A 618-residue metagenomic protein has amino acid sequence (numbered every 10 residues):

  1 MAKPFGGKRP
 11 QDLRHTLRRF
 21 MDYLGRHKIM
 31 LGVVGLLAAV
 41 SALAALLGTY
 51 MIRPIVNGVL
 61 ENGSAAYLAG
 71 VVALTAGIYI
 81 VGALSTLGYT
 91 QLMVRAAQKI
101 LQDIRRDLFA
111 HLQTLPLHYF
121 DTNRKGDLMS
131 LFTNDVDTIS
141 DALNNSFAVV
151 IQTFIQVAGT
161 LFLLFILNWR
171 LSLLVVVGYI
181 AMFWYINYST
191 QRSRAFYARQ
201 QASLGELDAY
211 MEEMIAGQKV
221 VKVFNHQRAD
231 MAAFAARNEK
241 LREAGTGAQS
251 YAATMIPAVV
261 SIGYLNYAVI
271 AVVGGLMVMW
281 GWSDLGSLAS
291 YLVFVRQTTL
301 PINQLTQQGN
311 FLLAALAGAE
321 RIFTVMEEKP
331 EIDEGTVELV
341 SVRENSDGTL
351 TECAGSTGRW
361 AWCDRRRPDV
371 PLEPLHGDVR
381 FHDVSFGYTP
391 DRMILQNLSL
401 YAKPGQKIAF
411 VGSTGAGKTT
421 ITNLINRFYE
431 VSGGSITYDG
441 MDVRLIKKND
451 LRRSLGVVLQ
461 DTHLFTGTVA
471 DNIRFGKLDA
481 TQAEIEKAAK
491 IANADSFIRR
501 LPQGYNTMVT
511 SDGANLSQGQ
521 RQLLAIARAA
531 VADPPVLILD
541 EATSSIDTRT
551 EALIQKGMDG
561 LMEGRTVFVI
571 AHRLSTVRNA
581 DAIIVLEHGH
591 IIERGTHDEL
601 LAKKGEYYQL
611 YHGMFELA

Functional and structural regions predicted by a protein language model:
M1-A45, L60-L74, Y89-M93, A97 (+10 more regions): Membrane-integrated ABC transporters
A2-K8, N62, Q98, R106-V136 (+5 more regions): Short intracellular "coupling" helices and adjacent cytoplasmic loop segments at the cytosolic face of multi-pass
R18-M21, I29-Y50, P54, V71 (+8 more regions): Alpha-helical segments in transporter systems
R26, M30-L43, T75-I78, L84 (+3 more regions): Transmembrane helices of ABC transporter permease
I29, L117-H118, V136-L143, F147 (+7 more regions): An intracellular "coupling" helix at the cytosolic face of ABC transporter transmembrane type-1 domains
E61-G70, L163-V177, G247-R321, V325-K329 (+2 more regions): Helix-loop-helix
V342-A618: ABC-type nucleotide-binding domain
